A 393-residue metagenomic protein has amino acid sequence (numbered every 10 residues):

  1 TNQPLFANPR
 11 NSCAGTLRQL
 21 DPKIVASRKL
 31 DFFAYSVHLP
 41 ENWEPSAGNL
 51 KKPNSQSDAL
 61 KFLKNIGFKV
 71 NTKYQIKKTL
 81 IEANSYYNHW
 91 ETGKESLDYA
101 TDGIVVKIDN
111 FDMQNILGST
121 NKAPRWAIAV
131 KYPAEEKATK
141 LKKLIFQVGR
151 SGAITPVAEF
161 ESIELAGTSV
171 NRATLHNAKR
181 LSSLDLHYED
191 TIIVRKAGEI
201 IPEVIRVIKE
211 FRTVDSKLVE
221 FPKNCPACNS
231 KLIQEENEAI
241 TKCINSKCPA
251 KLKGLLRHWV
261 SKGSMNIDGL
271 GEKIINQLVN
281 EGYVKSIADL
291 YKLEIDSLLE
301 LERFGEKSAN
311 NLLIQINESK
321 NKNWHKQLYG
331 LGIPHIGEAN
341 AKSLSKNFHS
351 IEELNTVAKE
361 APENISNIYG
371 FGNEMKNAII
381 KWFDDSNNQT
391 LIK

Functional and structural regions predicted by a protein language model:
T1-H325, Y329-N355, N364-A378, D385-K393: RNA/tRNA-interacting regions in translation and RNA-turnover enzymes
